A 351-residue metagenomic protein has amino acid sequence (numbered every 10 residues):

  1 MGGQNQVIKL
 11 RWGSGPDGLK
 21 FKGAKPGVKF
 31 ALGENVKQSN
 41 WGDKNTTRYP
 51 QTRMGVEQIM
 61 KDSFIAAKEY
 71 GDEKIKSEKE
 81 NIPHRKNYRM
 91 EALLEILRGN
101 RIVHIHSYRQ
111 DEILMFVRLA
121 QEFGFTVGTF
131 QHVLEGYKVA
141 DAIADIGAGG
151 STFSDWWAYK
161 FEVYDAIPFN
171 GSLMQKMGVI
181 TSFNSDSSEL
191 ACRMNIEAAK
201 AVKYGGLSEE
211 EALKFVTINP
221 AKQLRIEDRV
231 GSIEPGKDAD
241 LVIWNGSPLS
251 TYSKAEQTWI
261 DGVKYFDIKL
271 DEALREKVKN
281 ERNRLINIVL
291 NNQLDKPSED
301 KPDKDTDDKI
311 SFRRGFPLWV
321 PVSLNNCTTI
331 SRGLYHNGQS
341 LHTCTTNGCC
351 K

Functional and structural regions predicted by a protein language model:
M1, Q110-L114, V133-A140, L190-A191: Active-site environment of divalent metal-dependent phosphoester hydrolases
M1-T129, K254, I260, D267-R313 (+1 more regions): Polyanionic/metal-chelating signatures
G33, Y108-Q110, V133-E135, D155-W156 (+1 more regions): Active-site beta-loop-alpha junctions enriched in small/polar residues
P50-Q58, P83, N87, Q110 (+6 more regions): Electropositive phosphate-/nucleotide-binding environments in soluble metabolic enzymes
F64, K68, G124, G147 (+8 more regions): Sec/Tat-exported extracytoplasmic proteins
I102, D141-A144, A148-W244, P321-V322: His/Asp/Glu-enriched, well-ordered alpha-helical/loop segment that forms or immediately abuts the divalent-metal
Q121-L134, A140-F161, I167-S172, Y335-L341 (+1 more regions): Non-catalytic terminal/interface segments that mediate subunit docking, oligomerization, and allosteric communication
Y204, S208, L241-S247, S253-A255 (+1 more regions): Active-site or pore-adjacent capping/gating segments
